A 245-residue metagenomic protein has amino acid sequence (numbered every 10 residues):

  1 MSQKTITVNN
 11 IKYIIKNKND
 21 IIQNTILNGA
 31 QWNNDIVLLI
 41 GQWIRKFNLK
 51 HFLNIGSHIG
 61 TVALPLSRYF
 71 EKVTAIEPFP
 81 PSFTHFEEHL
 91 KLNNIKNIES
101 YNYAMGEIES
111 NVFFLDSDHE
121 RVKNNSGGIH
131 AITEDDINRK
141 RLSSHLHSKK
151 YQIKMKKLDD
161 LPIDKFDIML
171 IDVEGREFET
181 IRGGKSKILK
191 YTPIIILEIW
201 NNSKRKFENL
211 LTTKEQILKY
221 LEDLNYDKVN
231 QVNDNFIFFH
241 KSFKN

Functional and structural regions predicted by a protein language model:
M1-N245: Phosphate/nucleotide-binding beta-alpha loop and adjacent structural elements of enzyme active sites
